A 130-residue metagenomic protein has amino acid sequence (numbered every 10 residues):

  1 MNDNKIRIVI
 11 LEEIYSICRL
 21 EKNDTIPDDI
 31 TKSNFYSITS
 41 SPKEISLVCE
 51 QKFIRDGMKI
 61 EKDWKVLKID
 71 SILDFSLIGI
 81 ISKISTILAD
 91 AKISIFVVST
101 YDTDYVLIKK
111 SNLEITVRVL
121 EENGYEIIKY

Functional and structural regions predicted by a protein language model:
M1-A91, I115-Y130: Regulatory modules associated with amino-acid/nitrogen control
E44-C49, T103-K109: A generic structural motif
A91-V106, N112-E114, Y130: A cross-kingdom feature marking solvent-exposed beta-strand/loop segments within repeated, beta-rich binding/scaffold
